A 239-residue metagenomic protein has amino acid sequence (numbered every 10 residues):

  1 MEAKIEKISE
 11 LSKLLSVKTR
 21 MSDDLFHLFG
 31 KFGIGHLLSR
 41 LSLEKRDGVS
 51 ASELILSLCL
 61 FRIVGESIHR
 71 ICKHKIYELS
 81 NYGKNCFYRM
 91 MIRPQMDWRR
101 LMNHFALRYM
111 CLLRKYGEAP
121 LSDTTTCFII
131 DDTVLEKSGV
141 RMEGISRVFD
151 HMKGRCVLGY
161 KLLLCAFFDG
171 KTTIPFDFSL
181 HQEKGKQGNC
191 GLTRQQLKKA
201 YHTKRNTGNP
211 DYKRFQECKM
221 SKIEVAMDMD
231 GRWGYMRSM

Functional and structural regions predicted by a protein language model:
M1-M239: Conserved, well-structured functional cores that handle cations and Mg-NTP chemistry
